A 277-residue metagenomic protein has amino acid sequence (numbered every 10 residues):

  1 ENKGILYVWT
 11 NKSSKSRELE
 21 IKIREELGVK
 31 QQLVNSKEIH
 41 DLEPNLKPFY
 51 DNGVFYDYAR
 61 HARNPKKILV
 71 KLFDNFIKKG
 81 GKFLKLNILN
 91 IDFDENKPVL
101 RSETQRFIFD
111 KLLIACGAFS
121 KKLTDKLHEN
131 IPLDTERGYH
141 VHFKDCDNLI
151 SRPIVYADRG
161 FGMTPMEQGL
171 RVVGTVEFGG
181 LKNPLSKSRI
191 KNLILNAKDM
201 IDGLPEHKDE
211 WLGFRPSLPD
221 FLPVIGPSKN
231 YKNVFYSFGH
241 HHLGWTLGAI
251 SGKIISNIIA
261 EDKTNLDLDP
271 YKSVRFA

Functional and structural regions predicted by a protein language model:
E1-V34: Dinucleotide-binding Rossmann-like beta1-alpha1 core, especially the glycine-rich loop that anchors the ADP
L6-S16, D41-L42, F55-D74, P184-N192 (+1 more regions): Short beta-strand to alpha-helix junction loop
K12, K37, A118-F119, I250: Alpha-helix/helix-capping structural signal
K15-L27, K47-K111: Helical element adjacent to the flavin cofactor pocket in flavoenzyme catalytic cores
L33, L46, D145, V224 (+1 more regions): C-terminal lid/capping helical subdomain adjacent to the catalytic/cofactor pocket in oxidative enzymes
N35-S36, L84-N87, S102, K208-W211: Short loop/edge segments at beta-strand edges and connector loops that shape dinucleotide/nucleotide cofactor-binding
G80-K82, L170, V234: Short, conserved active-site loop motifs that form the nucleotide-linked donor/cofactor pocket
N90-F93, K97, R106-K232: Active-site substrate-recognition segment that forms the wall of the catalytic cavity or substrate channel
